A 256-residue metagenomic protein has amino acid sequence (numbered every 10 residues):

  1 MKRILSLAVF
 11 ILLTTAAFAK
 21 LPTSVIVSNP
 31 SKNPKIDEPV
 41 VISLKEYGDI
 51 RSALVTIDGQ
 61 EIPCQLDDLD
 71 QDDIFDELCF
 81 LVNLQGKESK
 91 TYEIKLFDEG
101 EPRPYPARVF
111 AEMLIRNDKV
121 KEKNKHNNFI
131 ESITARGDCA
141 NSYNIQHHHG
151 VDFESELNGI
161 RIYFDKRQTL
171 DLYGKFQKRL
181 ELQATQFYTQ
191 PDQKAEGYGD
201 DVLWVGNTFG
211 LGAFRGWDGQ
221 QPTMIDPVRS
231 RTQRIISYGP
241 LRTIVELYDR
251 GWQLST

Functional and structural regions predicted by a protein language model:
I4-T15: Sec-dependent N-terminal signal peptides
K20-S132, R136-N141, H148-G150: Alpha-mannosidase-like glycoside hydrolase catalytic domains involved in N-glycan trimming, generalizing to other
R161-Y163: Segments forming glycine/polar-rich beta-alpha architectures that bind adenosine-containing cofactors
D165-Q183: Short, surface-exposed, low-complexity cationic segments
Y188-Y198: Compact, glycine/acidic-enriched structural inserts
E196-T256: Extended, loop-rich substrate-binding clefts of extracytoplasmic carbohydrate-active enzymes
